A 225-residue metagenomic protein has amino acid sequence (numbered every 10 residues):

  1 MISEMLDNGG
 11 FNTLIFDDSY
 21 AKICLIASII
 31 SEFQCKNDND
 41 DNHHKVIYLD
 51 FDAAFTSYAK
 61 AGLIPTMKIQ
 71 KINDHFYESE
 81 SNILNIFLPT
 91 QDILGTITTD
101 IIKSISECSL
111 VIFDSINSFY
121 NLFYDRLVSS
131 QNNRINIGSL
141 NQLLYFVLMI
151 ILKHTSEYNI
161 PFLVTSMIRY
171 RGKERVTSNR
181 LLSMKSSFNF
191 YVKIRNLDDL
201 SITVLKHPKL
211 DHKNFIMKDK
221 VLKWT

Functional and structural regions predicted by a protein language model:
M1-I83: The Walker A/P-loop phosphate-binding site
N12-T13, N82-F87, N133-S139: Short, basic, glycine/proline-bearing loop/turn elements
Y20, D52-T56, T90-L94, N117-F119 (+4 more regions): Conserved nucleotide-binding/hydrolysis micro-motifs of P-loop NTPases
N85-I102: Short glycine-rich substrate-engagement loop in P-loop NTPases that contacts/grips substrate
I97-S106, I202-P208: Short, surface-exposed amphipathic charged segments that create phosphate/polyanion-binding patches used for binding
T99-L182: P-loop NTPase motor core
H154-T225: Phosphate-binding/switch region of NTP-binding enzymes
